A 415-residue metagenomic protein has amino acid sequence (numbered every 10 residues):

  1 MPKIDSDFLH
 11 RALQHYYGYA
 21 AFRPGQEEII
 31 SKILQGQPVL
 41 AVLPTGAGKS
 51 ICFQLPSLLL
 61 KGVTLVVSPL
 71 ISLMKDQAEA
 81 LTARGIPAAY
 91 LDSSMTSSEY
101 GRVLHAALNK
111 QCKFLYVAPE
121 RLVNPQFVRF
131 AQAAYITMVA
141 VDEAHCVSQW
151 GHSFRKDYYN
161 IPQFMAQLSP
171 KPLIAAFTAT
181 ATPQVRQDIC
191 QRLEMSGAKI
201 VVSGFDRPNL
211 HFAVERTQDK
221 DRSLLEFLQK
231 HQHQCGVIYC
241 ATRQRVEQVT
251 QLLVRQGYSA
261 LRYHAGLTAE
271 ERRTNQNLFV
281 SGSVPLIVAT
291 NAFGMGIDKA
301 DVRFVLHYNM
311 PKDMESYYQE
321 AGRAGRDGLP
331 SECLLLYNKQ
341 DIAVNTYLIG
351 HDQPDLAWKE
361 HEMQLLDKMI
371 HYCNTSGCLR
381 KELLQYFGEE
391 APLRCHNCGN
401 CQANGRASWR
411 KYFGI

Functional and structural regions predicted by a protein language model:
K3, D7-Y16, A20, P24 (+6 more regions): Helicase motor core with emphasis on the C-terminal RecA-like subdomain
S72: Conserved Rossmann-like nucleotide-cofactor binding loop
N345, G350-I415: C-terminal accessory/connector segments of nucleic-acid motor ATPases
